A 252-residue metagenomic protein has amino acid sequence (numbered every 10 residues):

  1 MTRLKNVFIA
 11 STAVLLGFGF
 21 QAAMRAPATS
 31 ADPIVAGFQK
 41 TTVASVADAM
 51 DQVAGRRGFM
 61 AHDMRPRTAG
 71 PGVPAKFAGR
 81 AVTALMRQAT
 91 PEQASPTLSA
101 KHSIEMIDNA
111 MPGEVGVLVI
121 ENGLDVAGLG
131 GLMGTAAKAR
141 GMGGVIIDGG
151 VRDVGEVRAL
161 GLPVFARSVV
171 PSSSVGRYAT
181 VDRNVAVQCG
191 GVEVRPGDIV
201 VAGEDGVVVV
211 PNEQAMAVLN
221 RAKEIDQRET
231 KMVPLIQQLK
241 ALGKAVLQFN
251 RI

Functional and structural regions predicted by a protein language model:
M1-A10: Bacterial N-terminal signal peptides that target proteins for export
S11-S30: Bacterial Sec-dependent signal peptides at the C-terminal "C-region" and cleavage site
P27-P196, V210-I252: Feature captures the catalytic cores and cofactor-binding loops of soluble hydro-lyases/lyases that act on carboxylate
V200: C-terminal binding/interaction regions
G206-V208: Channel- or pocket-lining gating/hinge segments that regulate access to a cavity or pore
